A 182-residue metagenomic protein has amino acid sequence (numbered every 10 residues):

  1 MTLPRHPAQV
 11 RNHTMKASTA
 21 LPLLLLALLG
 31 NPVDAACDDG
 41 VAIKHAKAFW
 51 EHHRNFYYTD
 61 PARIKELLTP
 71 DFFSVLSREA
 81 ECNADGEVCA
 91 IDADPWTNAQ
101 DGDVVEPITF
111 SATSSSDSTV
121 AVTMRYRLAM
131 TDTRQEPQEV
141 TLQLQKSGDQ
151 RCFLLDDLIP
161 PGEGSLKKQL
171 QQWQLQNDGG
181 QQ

Functional and structural regions predicted by a protein language model:
H6-L21: Bacterial N-terminal signal peptides that target proteins for export
T19-L29: Sec-dependent N-terminal signal peptides
N31-A35: Sec/Tat signal peptide C-region and signal peptidase I cleavage site
D38-Y57: Short, aromatic-enriched amphipathic alpha-helices that serve as compact interaction elements
E51-A84: Short, solvent-exposed secondary-structure junction/capping segments
F73-Q135: Surface-exposed, charged secondary-structure patches
F110-A112, E139-K146: Hydrophobic/aromatic beta-strand elements that line small-molecule binding cavities or substrate pockets in beta-rich
R125, A129-Q138, D149, L154-Q182: Low-complexity, intrinsically disordered terminal/linker segments enriched in charged and Gly/Pro repeats
